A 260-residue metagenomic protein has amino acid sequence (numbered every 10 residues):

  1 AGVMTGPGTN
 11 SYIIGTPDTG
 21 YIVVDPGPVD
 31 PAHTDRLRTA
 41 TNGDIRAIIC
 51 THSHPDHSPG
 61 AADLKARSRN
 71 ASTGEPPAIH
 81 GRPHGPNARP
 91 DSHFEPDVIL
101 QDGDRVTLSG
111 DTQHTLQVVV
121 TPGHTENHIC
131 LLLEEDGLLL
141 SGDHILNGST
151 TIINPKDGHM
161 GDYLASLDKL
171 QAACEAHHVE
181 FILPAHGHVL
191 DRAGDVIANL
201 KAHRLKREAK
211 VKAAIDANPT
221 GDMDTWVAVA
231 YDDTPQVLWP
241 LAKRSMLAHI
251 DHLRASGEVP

Functional and structural regions predicted by a protein language model:
A1-T41, C130-G142, N147: Conserved beta-strand hairpin/beta-sheet module of binuclear metal-dependent hydrolase folds, prominently
G2-P7, P26-Q117: Active-site HxH/HxHxD metal-binding segment of metal-dependent hydrolases
I13, R105-E134, L138: Core dinuclear metal-dependent hydrolase active-site scaffold
I14, D25, H52, L100 (+7 more regions): Divalent metal-coordination and catalytic microenvironments
V23-P26, R46-H54, H80-P83, V120-G123 (+2 more regions): Active-site neighborhood of phospho(di)ester-bond hydrolases with catalytic His/Asp-centered motifs
D30-P31, S53-G60, P86-A88, E126-H128 (+3 more regions): Active-site environment of divalent metal-dependent phosphoester hydrolases
L138, M160-N218: Divalent-metal (often Zn2+) His-rich catalytic cores of metallo-beta-lactamase-fold enzymes
A213-P260: C-terminal regulatory/interaction regions
